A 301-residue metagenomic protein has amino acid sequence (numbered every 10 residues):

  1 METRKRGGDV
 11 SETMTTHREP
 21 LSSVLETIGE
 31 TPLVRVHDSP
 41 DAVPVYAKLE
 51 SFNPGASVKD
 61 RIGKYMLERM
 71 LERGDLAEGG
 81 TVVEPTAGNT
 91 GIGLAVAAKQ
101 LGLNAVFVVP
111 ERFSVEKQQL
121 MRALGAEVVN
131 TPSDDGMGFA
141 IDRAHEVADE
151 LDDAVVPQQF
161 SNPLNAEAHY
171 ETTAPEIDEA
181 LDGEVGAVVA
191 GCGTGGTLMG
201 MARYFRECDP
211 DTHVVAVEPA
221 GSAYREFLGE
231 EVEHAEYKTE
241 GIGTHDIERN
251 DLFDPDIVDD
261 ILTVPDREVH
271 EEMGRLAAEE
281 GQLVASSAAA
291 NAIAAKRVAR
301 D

Functional and structural regions predicted by a protein language model:
E2-D301: PLP-dependent amino-acid enzyme catalytic core
